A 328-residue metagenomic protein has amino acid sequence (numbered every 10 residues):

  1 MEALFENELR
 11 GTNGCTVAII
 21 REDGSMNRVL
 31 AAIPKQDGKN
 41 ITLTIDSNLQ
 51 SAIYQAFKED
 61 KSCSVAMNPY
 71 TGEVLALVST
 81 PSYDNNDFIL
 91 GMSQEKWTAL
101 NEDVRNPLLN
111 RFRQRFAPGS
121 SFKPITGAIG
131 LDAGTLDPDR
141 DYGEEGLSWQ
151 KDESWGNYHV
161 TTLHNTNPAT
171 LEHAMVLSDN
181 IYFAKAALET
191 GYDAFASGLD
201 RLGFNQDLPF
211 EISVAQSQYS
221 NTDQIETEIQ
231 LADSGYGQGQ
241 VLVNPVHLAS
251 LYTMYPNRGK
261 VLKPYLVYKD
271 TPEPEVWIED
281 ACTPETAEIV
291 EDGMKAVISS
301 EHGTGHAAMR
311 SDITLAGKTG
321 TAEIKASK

Functional and structural regions predicted by a protein language model:
M1-G38: Small/polar-residue-rich segments within soluble enzyme cores
I19, A66-M67: Hydrophobic beta-strand positions
R21-L30, Y70-S120, I125-K328: Beta-lactam-recognizing serine transpeptidase/beta-lactamase-like catalytic domain environment
G24-C63, Y70: Conserved, well-ordered alpha-helix/loop/beta-strand core segments that scaffold catalytic motifs
